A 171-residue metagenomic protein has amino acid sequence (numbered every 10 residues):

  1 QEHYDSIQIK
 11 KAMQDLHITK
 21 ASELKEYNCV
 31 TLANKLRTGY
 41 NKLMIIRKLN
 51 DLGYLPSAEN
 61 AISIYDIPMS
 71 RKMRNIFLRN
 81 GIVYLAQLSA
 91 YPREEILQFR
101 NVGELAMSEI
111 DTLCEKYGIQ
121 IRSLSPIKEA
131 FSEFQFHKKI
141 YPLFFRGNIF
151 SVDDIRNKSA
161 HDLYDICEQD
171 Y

Functional and structural regions predicted by a protein language model:
Q1-Y171: Compact, charge-rich alpha-helical regulatory domains located at protein termini
